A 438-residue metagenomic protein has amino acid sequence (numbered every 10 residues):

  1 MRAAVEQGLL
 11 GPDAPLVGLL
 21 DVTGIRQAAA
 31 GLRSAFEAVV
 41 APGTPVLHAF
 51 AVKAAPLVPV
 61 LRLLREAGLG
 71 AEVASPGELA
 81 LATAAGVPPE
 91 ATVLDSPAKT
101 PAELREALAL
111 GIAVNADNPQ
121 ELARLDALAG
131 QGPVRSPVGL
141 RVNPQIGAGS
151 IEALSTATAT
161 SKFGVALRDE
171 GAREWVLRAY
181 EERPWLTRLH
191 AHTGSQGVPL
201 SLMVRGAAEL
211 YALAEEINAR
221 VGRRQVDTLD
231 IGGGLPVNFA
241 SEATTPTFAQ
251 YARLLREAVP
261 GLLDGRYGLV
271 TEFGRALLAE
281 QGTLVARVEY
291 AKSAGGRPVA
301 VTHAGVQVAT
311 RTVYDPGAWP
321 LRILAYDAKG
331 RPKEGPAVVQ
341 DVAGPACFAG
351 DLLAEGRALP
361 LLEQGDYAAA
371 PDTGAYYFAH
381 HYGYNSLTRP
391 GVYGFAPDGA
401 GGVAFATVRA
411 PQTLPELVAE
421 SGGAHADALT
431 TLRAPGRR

Functional and structural regions predicted by a protein language model:
M1-G130, V134-S136, R173, E181 (+4 more regions): A charged N-terminal "starter" segment
L20-Q27, A55, Q120, E170 (+10 more regions): Conserved active-site and cofactor/substrate-binding residues in soluble primary-metabolism enzymes
A30, G265-R438: Charged (often Lys/Glu-rich) extended helix/loop segments that serve as interaction or gating elements
A49-F50, A71, S96, V114-D117 (+5 more regions): Glycine- and other small-residue-rich loops at beta-strand/loop junctions that grip anionic moieties
A51, P137-N143, H190-H192, D230-G232 (+2 more regions): Short beta-strand segments
A54-P56, G77, A98-T100, N118-Q120 (+5 more regions): Active-site-proximal loop/turn and secondary-structure-junction residues that shape catalytic pockets, frequently
Q145-K292, L359, N385: Active-site loop/helix belt of alpha/beta enzymes
